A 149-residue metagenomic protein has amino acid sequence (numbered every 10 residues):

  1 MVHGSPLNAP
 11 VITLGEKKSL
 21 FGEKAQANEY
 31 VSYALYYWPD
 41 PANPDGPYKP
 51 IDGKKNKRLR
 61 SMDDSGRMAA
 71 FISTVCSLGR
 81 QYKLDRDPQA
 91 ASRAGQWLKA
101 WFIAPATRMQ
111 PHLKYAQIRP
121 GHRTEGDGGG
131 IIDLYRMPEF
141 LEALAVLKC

Functional and structural regions predicted by a protein language model:
M1-C149: Extracellular glycan-targeting catalytic surfaces
